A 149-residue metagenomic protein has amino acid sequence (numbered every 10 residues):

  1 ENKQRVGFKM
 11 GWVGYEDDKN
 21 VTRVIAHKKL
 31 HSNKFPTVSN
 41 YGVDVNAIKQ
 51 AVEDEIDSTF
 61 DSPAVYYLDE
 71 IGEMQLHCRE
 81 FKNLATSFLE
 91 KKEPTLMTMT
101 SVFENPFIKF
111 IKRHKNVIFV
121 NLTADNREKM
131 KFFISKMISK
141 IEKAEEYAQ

Functional and structural regions predicted by a protein language model:
E1-G7, N40-D44, E128: Phosphate-coordinating catalytic segments in nucleotide- and nucleic-acid-processing enzymes
E1-P36: N-terminal phosphate/diphosphate-binding loop that engages ATP/GTP or pyrophosphate donors across diverse enzyme folds
K3-R5, D61, K92: Short connector loops at helix/strand junctions that flank enzyme active sites, especially segments positioning acidic
G7, A26, G42, A51-V52 (+3 more regions): Small-side-chain structural scaffolding
S32-T86: Phosphate-binding/switch loop-helix module in NTP-utilizing enzymes
I56-D57, G72-Q149: Replace "adjacent to P-loop NTPase cores in ATP/GTP-dependent enzymes" with "adjacent to NTP-binding cores
